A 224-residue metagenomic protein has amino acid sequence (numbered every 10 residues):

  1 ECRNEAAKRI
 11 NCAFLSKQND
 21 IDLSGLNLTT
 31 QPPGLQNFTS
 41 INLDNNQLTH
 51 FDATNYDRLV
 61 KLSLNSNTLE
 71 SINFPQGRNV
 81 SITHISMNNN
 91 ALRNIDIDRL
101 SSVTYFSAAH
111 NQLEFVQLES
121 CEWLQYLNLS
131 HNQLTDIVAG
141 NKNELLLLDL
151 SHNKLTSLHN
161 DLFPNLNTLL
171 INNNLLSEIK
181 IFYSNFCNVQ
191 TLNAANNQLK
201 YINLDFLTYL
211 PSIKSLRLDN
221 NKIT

Functional and structural regions predicted by a protein language model:
E1-N45, K61-S66, Q76, V80-N88 (+6 more regions): The feature captures the LRR N-terminal capping module
A6-A7, V116, N221: Disulfide-bonded cysteine motifs in exported proteins
L23, P33, A53-Y56, G77 (+7 more regions): Core hydrophobic positions of leucine-rich repeats
L26, N46, N67, N90 (+6 more regions): Consensus "Asn ladder" position of solenoid repeat domains
N173, Q190-N196, P211-T224: Leucine-rich repeat domain C-terminal region
